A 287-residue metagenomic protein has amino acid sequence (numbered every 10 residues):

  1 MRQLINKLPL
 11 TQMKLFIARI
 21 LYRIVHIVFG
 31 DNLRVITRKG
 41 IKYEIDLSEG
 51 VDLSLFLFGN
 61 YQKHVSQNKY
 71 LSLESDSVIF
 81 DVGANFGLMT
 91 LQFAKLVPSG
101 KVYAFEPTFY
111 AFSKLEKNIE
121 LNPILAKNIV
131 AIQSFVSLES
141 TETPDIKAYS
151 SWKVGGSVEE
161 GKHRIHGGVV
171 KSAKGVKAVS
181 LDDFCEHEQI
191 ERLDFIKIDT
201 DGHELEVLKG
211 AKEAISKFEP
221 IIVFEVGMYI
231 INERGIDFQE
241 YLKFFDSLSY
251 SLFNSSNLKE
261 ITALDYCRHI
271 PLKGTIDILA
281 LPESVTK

Functional and structural regions predicted by a protein language model:
M1-K287: Phosphate/nucleotide-binding beta-alpha loop and adjacent structural elements of enzyme active sites
